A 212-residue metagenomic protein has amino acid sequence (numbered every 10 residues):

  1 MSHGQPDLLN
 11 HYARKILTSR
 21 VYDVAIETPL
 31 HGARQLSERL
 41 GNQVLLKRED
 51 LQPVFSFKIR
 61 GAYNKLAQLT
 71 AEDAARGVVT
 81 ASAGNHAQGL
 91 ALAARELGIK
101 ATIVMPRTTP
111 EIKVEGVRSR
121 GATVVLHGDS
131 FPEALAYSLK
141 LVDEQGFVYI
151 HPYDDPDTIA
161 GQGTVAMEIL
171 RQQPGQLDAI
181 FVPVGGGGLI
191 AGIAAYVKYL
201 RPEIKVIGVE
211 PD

Functional and structural regions predicted by a protein language model:
M1-D212: PLP-dependent amino-acid enzyme catalytic core
